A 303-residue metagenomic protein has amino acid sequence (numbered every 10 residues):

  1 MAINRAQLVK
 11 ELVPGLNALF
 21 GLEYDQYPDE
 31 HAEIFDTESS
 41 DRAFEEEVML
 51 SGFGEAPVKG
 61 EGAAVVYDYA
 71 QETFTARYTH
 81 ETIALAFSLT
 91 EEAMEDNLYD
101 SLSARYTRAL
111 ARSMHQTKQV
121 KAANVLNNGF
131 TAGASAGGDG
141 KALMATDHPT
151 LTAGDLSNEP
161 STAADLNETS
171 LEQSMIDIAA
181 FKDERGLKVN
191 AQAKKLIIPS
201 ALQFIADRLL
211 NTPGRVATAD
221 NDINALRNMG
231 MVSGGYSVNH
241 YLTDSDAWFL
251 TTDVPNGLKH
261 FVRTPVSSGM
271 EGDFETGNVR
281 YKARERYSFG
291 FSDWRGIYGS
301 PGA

Functional and structural regions predicted by a protein language model:
M1-Y27: N-terminal alpha-helical "arm" segments
A2-A6, T37-E46, A64-Y67, L89 (+2 more regions): Short low-complexity stretches enriched in small and charged residues
A2-K10, A142-E184, N190-K195, A201-A303: Sequence/fold signature of self-assembling virion shell proteins
F20, Y24, P28, A32-F35 (+9 more regions): Residue-level signal for secondary-structure boundary elements
L22-I83: Assembly/oligomerization interface modules of large self-assembling protein complexes
E38-S39, V48, T82, A93 (+7 more regions): Solvent-exposed, flexible loop/coil residues
A76-G133, L196, Y281-A283: Long, contiguous amphipathic alpha-helices that act as assembly "spine/axial" helices in icosahedral shell and virion
K118-S157: Glycine-rich, mobile lid/loop segments that gate access to catalytic sites or pores
